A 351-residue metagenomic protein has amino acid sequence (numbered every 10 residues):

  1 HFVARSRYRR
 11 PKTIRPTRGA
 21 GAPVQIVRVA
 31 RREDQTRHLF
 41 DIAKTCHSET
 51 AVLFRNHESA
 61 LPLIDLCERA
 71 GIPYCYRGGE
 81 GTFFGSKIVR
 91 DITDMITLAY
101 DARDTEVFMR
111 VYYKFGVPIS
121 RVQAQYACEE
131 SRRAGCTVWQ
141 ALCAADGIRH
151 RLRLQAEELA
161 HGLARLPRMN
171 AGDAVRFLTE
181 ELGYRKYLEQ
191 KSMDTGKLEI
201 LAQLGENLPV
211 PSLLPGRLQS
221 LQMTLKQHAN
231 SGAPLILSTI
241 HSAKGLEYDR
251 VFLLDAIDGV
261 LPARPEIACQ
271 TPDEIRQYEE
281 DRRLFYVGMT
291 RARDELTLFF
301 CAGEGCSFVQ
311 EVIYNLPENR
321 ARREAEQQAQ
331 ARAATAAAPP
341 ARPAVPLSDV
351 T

Functional and structural regions predicted by a protein language model:
H1-P73, T97-D101, R165-M169, L347: Helicase P-loop NTPase motor core
H1-R5, T13-P16, G147, I257-A263 (+1 more regions): Conserved helicase motor core of SF1/SF2 NTP-dependent helicases
V3-R7, S120, G245: Short, conserved phosphate/pyrophosphate- and ester-handling motifs at nucleotide-, phospho-/glycolipid
T45-E49, R103-I236, E295, Y314-T335 (+2 more regions): Accessory helical subdomains and C-terminal extensions of nucleic-acid helicases that mediate DNA/RNA engagement
N56, F115, L213-A263, E280 (+2 more regions): Conserved helicase core region in the C-terminal RecA-like lobe
G71-T82: Conserved RecA-like helicase motor-core motifs
E80-G116: Conserved short internal alpha-helix adjacent to the catalytic or cofactor-binding core of large enzyme scaffolds
I257-A334, A344-D349: C-terminal accessory regions
